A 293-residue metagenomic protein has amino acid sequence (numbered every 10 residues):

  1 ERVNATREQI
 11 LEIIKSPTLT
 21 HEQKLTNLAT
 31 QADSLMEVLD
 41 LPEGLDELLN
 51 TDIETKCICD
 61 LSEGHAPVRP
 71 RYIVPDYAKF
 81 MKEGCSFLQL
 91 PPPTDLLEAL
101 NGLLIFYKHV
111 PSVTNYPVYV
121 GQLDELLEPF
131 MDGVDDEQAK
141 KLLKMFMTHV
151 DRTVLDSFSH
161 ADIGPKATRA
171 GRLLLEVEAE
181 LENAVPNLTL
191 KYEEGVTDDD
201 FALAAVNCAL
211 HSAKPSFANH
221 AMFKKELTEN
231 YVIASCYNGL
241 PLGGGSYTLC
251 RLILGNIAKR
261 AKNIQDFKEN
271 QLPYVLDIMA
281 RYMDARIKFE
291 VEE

Functional and structural regions predicted by a protein language model:
R2-E293: Conserved catalytic cores of very large enzyme subunits
